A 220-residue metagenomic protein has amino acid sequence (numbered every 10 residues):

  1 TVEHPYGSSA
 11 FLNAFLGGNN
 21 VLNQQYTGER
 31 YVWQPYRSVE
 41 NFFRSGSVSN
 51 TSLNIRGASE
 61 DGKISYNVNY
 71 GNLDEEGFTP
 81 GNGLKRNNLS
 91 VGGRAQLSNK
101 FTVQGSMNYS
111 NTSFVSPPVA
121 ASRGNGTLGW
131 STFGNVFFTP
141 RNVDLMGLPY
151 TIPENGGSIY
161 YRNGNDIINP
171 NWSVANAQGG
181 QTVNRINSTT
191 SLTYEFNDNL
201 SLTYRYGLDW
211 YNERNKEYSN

Functional and structural regions predicted by a protein language model:
T1, N23-N54, N69-T79: Short strand-turn segments of transmembrane beta-barrel domains in outer membranes, especially the first one or two
T1-W33, G77-N82, N88-R185, T203-N220: Surface-exposed loop/interface segments of Gram-negative outer-membrane beta-barrel transport/assembly proteins
V39, S173-A177, L192: Short coil/turn segments at secondary-structure junctions
V48, E60-G62, Q96-S98, E195-N197: Outer-membrane beta-barrel channels and translocator barrels
V48-N50, N88, N187: Short beta-strand-initiation
L53-G57, V91-A95, S188-Y194: Residues on the lipid-exposed face of transmembrane beta-strands in outer-membrane beta-barrel proteins
G57-K63, N72: A generic beta-sheet turn/junction motif
D61-Y66, K100-V103, N199-L202: Repeated loop/turn-to-beta-strand initiation elements of outer-membrane beta-barrel proteins
